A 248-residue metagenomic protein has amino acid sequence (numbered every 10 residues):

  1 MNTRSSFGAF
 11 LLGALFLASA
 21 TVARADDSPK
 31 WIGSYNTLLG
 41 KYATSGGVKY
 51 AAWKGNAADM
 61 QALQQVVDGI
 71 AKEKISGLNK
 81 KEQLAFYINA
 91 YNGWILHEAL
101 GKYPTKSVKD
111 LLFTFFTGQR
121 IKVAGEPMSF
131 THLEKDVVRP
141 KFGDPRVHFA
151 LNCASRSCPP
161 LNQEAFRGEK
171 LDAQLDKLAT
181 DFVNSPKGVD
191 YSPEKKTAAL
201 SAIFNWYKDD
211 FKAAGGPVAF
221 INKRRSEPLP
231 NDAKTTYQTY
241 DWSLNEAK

Functional and structural regions predicted by a protein language model:
M1-L11: Bacterial N-terminal signal peptides that target proteins for export
A9-S19: Bacterial N-terminal signal peptides
T21-A25: Sec/Tat signal peptide C-region and signal peptidase I cleavage site
D26-K248: Interaction/scaffold regions that mediate signaling and macromolecular assembly across diverse proteins
